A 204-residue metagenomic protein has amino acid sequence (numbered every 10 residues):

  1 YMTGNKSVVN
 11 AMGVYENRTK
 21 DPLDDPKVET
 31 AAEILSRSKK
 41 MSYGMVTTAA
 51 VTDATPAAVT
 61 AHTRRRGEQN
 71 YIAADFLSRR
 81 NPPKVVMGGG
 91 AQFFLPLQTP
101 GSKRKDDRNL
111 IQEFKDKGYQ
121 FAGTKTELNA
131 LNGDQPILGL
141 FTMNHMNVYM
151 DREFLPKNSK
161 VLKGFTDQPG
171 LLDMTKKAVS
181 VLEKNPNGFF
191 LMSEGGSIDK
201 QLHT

Functional and structural regions predicted by a protein language model:
Y1-K27, A31-P169: Surface-exposed loop and adjacent secondary-structure segments within mature catalytic domains
M12, E16-N17, N187-H203: Short acidic, glycine-rich surface-loop motifs adjacent to enzyme active sites
S36-K40, R80, A178-F189: Glycine-rich phosphate/diphosphate-binding loops that line cofactor/substrate pockets in enzymes
V59, F94, L182, F189-F190: Aromatic-residue hotspot detector
N147, F154-K157, D167-T175, V181-L182 (+2 more regions): Beta-propeller domains
